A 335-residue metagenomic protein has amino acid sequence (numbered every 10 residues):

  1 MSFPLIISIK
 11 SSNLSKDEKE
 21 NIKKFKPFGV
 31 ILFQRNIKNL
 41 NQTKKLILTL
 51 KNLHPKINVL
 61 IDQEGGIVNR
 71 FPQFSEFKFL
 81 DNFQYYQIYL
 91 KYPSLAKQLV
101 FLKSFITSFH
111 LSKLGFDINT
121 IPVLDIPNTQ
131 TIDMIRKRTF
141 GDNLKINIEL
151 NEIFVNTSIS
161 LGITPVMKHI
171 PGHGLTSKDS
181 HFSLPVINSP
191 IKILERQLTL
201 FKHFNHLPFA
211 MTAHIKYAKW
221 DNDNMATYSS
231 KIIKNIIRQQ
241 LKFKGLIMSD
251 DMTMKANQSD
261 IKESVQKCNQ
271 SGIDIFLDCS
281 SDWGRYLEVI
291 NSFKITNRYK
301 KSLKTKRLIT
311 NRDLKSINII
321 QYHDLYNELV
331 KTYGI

Functional and structural regions predicted by a protein language model:
M1-N128, F140, N147, T157-I163 (+5 more regions): N-terminal beta-rich core of secreted/periplasmic extracellular enzymes
I7, R35-K51, E152-I153, I159 (+3 more regions): Second-shell residues forming the walls of enzyme active-site clefts
F71-F77, D117-K137, M167-P185, A213: Active-site-proximal loop/short-helix segments that contain or immediately flank catalytic acid/base residue(s)
F77-K97, T131-L150, K178-E195, W220-T227: Glycine-rich tight-turn/loop motif centered on a GG-T
